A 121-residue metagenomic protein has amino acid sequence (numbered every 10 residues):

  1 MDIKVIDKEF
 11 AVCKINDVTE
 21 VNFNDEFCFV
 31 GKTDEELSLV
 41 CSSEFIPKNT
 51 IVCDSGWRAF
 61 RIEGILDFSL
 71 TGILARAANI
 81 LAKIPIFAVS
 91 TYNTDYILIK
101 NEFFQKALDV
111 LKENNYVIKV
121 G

Functional and structural regions predicted by a protein language model:
M1-I80, Q105-G121: Regulatory modules associated with amino-acid/nitrogen control
L37-C41, T94-K100: A generic structural motif
I84-Y96, F103, G121: A cross-kingdom feature marking solvent-exposed beta-strand/loop segments within repeated, beta-rich binding/scaffold
